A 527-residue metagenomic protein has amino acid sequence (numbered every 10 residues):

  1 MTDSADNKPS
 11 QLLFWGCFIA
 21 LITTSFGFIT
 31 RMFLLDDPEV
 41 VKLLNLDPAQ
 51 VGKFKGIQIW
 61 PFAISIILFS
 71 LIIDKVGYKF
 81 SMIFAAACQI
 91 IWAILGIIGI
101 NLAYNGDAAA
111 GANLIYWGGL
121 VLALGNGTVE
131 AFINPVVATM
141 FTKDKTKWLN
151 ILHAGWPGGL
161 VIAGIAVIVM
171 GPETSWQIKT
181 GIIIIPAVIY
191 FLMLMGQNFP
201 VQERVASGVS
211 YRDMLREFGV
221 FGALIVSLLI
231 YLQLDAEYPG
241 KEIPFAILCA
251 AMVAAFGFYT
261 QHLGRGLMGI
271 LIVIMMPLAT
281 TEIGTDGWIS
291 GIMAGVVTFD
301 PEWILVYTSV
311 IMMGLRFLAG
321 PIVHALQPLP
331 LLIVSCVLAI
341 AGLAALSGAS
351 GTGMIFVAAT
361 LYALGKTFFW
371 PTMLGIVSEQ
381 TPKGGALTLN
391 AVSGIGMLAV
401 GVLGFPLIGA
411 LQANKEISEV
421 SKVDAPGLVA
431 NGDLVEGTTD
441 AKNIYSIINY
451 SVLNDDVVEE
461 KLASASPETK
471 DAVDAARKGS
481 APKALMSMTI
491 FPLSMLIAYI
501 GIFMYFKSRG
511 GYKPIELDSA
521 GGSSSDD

Functional and structural regions predicted by a protein language model:
L12-P48, N134, T285-M293, G404-F405: Extracytoplasmic
R31-F33, G219-A246, F256-V306, G401-Q412: Extracytoplasmic gate region of multi-pass secondary transporters
K53-L71, V306-A319: Central cavity-lining transmembrane alpha-helices of secondary-active solute carriers, predominantly the Major
A87-A108, L338-S350: C-terminal ends and interior cores of transmembrane alpha-helices in multi-pass membrane transporters/permeases
D144-V167, G171, L389-Q412: Glycine-rich segments within core transmembrane alpha-helices of 12-TM secondary carriers
L152-C249: Helix-loop-helix hairpin linking two adjacent transmembrane segments in secondary transporters
L407-T489, D526-D527: Low-complexity, proline/glycine-enriched hydrophobic segments characteristic of transmembrane helices
